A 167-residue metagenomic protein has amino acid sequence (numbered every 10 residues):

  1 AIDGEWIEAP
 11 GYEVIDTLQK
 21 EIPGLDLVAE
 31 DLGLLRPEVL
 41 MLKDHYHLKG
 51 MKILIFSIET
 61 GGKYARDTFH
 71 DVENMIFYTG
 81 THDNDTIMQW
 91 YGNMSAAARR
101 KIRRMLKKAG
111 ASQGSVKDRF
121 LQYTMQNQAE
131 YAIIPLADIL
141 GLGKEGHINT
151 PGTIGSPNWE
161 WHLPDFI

Functional and structural regions predicted by a protein language model:
A1-I167: Catalytic cores of glycan-processing enzymes that make or break glycosidic bonds
